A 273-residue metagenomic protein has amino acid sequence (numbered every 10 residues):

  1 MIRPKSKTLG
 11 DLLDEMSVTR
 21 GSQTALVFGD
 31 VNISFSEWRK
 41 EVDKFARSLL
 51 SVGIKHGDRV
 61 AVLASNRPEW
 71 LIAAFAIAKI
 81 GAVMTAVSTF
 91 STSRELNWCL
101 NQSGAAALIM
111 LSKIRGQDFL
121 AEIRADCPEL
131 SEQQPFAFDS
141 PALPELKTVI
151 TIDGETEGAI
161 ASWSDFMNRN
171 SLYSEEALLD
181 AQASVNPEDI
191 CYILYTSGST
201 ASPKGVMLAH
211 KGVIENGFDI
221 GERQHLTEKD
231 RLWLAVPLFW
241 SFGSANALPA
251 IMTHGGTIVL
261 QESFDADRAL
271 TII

Functional and structural regions predicted by a protein language model:
R3-G10, D14, S22-F75, T92-N97 (+4 more regions): Conserved AMP-binding/adenylate-forming core of the ANL superfamily
S6, S22, A142-L146, I150-E157 (+3 more regions): Conserved pre-ATP/AMP-binding loop-to-beta segment of ANL
V52, I80-D165: Structural core segment of the AMP-binding/adenylate-forming
V60, I77, I190, T196-S199 (+3 more regions): Conserved S/T- and glycine-rich ATP-binding loop of Class I adenylate-forming
L63, V87-F90, L111, A235 (+1 more regions): Structural motif
F75-I80, N101-Q102, W240, M252-T253: Short hydrophobic alpha-helices that are characteristic scaffold elements of the AMP-binding
G81, S199, G255: Conserved G/P- and acidic residue-centered "switch" motifs that form tight phosphate/ATP-binding loops in soluble
I214-L234, F239-I272: Conserved AMP-binding/adenylation subdomain of ANL enzymes
